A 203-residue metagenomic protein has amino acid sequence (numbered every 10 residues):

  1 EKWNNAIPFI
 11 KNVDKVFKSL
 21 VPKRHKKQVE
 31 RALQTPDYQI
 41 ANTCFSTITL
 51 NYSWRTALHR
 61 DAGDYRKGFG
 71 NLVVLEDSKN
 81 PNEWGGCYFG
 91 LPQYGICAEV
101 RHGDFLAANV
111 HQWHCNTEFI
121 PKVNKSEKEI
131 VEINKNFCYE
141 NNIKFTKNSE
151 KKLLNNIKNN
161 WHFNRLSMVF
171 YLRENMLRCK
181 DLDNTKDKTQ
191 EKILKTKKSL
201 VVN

Functional and structural regions predicted by a protein language model:
E1-V21, H25-K26, M176-K180, D187-V202: Long, charged low-complexity regulatory segments
N4-S78: Conserved double-stranded beta-helix
W84-N203: Catalytic core of Fe(II)/2-oxoglutarate
